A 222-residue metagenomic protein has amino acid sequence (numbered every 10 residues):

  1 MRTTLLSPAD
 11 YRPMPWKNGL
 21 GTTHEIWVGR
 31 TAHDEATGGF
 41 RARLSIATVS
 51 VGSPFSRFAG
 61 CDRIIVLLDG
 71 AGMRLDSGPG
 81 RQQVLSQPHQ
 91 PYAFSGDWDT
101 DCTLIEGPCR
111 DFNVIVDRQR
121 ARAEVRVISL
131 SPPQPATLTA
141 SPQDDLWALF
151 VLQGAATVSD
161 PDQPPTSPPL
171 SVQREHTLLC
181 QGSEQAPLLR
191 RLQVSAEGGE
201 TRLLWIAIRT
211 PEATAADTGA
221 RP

Functional and structural regions predicted by a protein language model:
M1-P222: Jelly-roll (double-stranded beta-helix
